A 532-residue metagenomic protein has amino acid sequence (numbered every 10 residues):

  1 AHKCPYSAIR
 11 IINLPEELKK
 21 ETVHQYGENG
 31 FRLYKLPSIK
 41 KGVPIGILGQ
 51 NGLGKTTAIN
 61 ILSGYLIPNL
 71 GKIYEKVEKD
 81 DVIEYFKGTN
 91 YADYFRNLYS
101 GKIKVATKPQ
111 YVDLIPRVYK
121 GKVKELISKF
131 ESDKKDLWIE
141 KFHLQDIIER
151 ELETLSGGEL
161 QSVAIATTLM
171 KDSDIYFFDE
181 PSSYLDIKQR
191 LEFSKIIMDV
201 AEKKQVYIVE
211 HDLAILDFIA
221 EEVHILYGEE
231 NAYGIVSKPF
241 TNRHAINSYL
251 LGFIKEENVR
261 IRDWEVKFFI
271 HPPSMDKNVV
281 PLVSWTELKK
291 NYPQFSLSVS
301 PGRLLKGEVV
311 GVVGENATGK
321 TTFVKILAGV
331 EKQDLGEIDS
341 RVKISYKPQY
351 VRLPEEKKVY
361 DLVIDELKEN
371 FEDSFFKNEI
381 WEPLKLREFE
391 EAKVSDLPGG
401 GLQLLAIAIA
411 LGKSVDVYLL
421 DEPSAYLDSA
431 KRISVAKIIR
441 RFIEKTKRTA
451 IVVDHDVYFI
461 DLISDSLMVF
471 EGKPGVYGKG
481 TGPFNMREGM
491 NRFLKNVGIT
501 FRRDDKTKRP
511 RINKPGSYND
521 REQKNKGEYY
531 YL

Functional and structural regions predicted by a protein language model:
A1-K41, L66-L98, P116-D136, G228-Q294 (+4 more regions): Pre-NBD coupling/linker segments of ABC/ABC-like ATPases
K40-G46, Q50, T56-S132, D212-E222 (+4 more regions): ABC ATPase nucleotide-binding domain signature region
E131-I148, E372-E390: Conserved ABC ATPase "signature" region
E151-L155, E159, K393-L397: Conserved ABC ATPase signature
A164-I165, A406-I407, V435: Hydrophobic anchor residue at the start of the ABC signature
E180-P181, K188, E422-P423, A430: Walker B catalytic motif
R190-E202, R432-T446: Helical segment within the ABC ATPase nucleotide-binding domain
